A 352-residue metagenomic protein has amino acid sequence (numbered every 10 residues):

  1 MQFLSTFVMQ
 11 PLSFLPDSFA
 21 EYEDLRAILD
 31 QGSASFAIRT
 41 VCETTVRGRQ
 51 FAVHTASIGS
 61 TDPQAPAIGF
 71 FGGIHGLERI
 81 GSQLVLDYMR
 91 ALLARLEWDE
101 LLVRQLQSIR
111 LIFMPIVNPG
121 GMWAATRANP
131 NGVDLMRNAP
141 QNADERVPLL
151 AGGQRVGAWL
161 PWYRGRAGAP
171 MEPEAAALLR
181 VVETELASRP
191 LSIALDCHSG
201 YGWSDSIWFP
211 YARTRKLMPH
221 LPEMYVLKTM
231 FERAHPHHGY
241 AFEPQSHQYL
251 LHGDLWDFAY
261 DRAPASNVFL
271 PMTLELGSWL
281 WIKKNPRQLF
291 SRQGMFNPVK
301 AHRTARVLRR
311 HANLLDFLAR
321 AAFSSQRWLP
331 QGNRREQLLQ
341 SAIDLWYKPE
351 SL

Functional and structural regions predicted by a protein language model:
Q2-I28, G32-S35, L149-L352: C-terminal accessory segments enriched in acidic
I38-R49: N-terminal cap/lid segment of alpha/beta-hydrolase-fold proteins
H54-Q64: Short beta-strand-to-loop junctions in surface cap/lid or active-site-entrance loops
Q64-A65, I80-A128: Short helix-loop-beta-strand segments that form the rim/entrance of peptidase-like active sites
P66-G73: Short beta-strand element of the alpha/beta-hydrolase
G73, F113, L135, L195-H198: Divalent metal-coordination and catalytic microenvironments
H75, V117-N118, G200, G277: Catalytic metal-binding/acid-base residues of hydrolase active sites
P115-A158: Surface-exposed loop and adjacent secondary-structure segments within mature catalytic domains
